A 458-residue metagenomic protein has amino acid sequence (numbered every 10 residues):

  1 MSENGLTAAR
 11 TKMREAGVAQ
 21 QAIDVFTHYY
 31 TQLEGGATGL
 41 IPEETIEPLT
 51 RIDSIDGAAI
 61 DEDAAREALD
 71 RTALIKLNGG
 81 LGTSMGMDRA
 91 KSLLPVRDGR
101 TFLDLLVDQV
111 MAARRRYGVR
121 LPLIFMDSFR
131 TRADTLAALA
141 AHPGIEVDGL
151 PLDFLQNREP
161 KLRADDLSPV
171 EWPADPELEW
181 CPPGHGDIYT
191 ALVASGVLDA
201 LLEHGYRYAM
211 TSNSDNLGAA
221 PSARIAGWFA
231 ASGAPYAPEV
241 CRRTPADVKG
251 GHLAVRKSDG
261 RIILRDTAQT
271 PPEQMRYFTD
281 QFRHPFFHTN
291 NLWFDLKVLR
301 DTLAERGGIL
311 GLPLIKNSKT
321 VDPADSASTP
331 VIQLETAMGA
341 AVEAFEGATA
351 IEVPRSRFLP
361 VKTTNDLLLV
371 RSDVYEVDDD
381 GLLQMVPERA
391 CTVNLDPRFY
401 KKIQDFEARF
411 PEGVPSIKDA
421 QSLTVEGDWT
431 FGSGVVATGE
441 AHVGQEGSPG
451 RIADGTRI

Functional and structural regions predicted by a protein language model:
M1-D70, G227-I458: Left-handed beta-helix
M1-L152, P160-K161, W172-P182, G186-Y189 (+7 more regions): N-terminal glycine-rich phosphate-binding loop and ensuing alpha1 helix
L74-M85, A164, Q269-P272, L310-L314: Active-site-adjacent bridging/hinge elements
I75, L94, I124, D153-L155 (+5 more regions): Hydrophobic/aromatic beta-strand patches that form the interior of the parallel beta-sheet core in alpha/beta enzyme
N78-G79, S214, L296, T364: Residues immediately flanking
F102-L106, N213, Y236-P238, R457-I458: Extended, hydrophobic alpha-helical segments in both membrane/secreted and soluble proteins
P122-T131, S214-N216, R355-L359, T363: Conserved short loop/turn motifs at secondary-structure junctions
L136-A209, N213-L296, R300-R306: Conserved core of the sugar-phosphate nucleotidyltransferase
